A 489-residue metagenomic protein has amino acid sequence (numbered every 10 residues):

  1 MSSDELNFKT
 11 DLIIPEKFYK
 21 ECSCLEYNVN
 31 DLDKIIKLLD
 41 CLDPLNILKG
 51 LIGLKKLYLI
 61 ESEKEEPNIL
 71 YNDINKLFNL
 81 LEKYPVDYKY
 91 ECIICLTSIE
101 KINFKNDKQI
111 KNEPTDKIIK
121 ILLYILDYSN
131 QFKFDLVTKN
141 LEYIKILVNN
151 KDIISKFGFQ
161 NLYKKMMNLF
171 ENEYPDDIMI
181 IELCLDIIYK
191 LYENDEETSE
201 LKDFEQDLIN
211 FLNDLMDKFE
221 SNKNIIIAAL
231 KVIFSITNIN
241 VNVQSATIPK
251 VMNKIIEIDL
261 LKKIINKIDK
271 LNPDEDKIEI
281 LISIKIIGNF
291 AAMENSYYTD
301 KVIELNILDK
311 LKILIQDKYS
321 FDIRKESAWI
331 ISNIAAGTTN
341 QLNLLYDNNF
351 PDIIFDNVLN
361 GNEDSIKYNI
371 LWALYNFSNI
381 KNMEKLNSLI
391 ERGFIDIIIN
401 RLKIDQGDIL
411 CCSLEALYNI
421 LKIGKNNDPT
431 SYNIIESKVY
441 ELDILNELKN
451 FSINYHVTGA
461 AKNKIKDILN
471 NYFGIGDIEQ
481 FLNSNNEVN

Functional and structural regions predicted by a protein language model:
M1-Y71, N79, I478-N489: N-terminal "cap/leader" segments of large eukaryotic alpha-helical scaffolds
S2-N28, D356, D364-S365, L374-N489: Alpha-solenoid helical-repeat scaffold
C22-V29, D40-C41, L45-K49, L57-N75 (+10 more regions): Elongated alpha-helical scaffolds that mediate protein-protein interactions in large eukaryotic proteins, primarily
K34-I36, K76-L81, I118-L126, K165-F170 (+6 more regions): Buried hydrophobic core positions in alpha-solenoid tandem helical repeats
D43-K55, P85-E100, N130-V148, Y174-Y192 (+6 more regions): Alpha-helical solenoid repeats of the armadillo/HEAT superfamily in eukaryotic scaffolding/adaptor proteins
T97, L123, K145, M167 (+10 more regions): Register-specific detector for alpha-helical tandem repeat solenoids, activating on a conserved position within each
I313-I404: Eukaryotic tandem repeat interaction scaffolds
